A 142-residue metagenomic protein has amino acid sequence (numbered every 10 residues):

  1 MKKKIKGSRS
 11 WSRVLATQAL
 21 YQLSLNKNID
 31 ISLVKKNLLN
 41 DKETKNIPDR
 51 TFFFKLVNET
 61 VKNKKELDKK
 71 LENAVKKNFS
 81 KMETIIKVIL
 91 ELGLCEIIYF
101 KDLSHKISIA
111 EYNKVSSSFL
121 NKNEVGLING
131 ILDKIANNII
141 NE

Functional and structural regions predicted by a protein language model:
M1-N123, N129-E142: N-terminal interaction/assembly modules
